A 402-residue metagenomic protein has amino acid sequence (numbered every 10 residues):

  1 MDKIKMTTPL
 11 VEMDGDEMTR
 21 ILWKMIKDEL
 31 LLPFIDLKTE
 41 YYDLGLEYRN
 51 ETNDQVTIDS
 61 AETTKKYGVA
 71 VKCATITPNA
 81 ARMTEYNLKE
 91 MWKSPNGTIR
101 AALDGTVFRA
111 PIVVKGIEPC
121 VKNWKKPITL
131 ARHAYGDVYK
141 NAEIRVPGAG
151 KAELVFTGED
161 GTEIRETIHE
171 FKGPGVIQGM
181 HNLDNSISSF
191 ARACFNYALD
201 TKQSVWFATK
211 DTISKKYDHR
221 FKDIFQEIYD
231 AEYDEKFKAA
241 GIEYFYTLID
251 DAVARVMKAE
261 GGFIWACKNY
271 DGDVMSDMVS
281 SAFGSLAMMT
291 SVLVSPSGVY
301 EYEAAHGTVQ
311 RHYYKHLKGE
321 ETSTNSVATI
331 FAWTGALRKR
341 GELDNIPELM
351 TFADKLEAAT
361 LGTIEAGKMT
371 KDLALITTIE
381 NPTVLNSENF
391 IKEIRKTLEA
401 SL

Functional and structural regions predicted by a protein language model:
D2-T8, M18, L22-W23, D28-T52 (+1 more regions): N-terminal alpha-helical transmembrane segments of multi-pass membrane transport and channel/translocase proteins
K5-M25, E29, L154-T247: Glycine-rich phosphate/diphosphate-binding loop of Rossmann-like nucleotide-binding domains
I35-Y41, T201-T209, Y233-Y246, G341-A353 (+1 more regions): Flexible, glycine/charged-enriched surface loops at secondary-structure junctions
E47-E159, E163, Y270, V274: N-terminal glycine-rich phosphate/adenylate-binding segment common to multiple enzyme folds
R49-E62, Y229, Y233-G262: A structured beta-alpha segment of the ubiquitous adenosine-cofactor-binding alpha/beta core
A134-Y135, K140-A191, A198, L343-I346 (+2 more regions): Glycine-rich phosphate/pyrophosphate-binding loop and the adjoining helix
V256-K355, A359-A366: Glycine-rich phosphate/nucleotide-binding loop
